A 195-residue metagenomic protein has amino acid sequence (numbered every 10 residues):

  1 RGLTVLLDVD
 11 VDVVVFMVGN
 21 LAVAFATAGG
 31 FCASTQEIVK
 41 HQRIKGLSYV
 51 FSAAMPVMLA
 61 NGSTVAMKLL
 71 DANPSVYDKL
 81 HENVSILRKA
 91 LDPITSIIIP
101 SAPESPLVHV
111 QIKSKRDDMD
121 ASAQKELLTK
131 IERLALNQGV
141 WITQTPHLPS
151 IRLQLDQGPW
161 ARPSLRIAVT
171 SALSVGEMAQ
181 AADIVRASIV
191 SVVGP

Functional and structural regions predicted by a protein language model:
R1-E104, V110-D120: Active-site C-terminal subdomain of aminotransferase-like
A33-Q36, S48, R133-L136, D183-I184: Short, solvent-exposed amphipathic alpha-helical segments in soluble enzyme and RNA/protein-processing domains
H41-Q42, I131, A181: Hydrophobic side chains in well-ordered alpha-helices
Y49-V50, S150-R152: Short, small-residue-enriched loops and turns at beta-alpha junctions that line or gate enzyme active sites
V50, L136-W141, V185-G194: A common structural junction motif
P56, H147-L148: Short, ordered loop/turn segments at secondary-structure junctions
T64, V175-A182: Short, amphipathic alpha-helical "lid/cap" segments that border enzyme active or binding sites
D78-R88, S96-W141, T145-H147, L153-L165 (+2 more regions): Conserved PLP-binding catalytic core of the aspartate aminotransferase-like
